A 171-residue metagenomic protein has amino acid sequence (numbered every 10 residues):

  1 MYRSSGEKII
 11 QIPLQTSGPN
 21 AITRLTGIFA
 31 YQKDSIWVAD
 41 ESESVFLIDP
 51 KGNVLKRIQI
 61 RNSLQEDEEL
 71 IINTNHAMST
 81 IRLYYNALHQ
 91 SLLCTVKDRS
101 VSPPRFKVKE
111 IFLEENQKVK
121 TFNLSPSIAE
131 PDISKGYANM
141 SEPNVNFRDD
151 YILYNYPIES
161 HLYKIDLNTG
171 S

Functional and structural regions predicted by a protein language model:
M1, S44-F46, V108, H161-L162: Structural signal for beta-propeller blades
E7-W37, R61-I71: Blade-loop segments of beta-propeller domains
I22-G27, I71-Y84, K135-F147: Signature of short aromatic-glycine-proline-rich micro-motifs recurring in repeat-based ectodomains
A30-K33, N86-H89, F147-D149: Residue-level detector of Asp-centered blade-edge/turn motifs that repeat once per structural unit in beta-propeller
S35-W37, L92-L93, Y151-Y154: Conserved beta-propeller blade signature
A39-E41, S100-R105, N155-P157: Short, solvent-exposed loop/turn segments at conserved positions within beta-propeller repeat blades
E41-V101: Asp-box/WD-like beta-propeller blade repeats and closely related beta-sheet repeat scaffolds
P104-N116, S160-D166: Beta-propeller blade signature
